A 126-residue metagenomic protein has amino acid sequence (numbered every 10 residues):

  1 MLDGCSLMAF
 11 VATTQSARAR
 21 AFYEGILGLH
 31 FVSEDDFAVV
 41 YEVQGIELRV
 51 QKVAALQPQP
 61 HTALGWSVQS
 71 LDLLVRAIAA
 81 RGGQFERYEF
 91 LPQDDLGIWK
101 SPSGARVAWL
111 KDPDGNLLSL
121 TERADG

Functional and structural regions predicted by a protein language model:
M1-L2, R81-G126: Vicinal oxygen chelate
M1-R18, G45-E47, H61-L64, T121-G126: N-terminal beta-strand motif that seeds the catalytic metal site of vicinal oxygen chelate
A12, S16-A17, G25-E34: N-terminal-biased segments
R18, L71-V75: Short, conserved charged micro-motifs
A19-E24, I78, G115: Conserved active-site tyrosine of GNAT-family acetyltransferases
G28-L29, R76, A80: Short, intrinsically disordered, mixed-charge
L29-V68, E86, L96, K111 (+1 more regions): Conserved short beta-strand elements that form part of the metal-binding/catalytic scaffold of enzyme active sites
